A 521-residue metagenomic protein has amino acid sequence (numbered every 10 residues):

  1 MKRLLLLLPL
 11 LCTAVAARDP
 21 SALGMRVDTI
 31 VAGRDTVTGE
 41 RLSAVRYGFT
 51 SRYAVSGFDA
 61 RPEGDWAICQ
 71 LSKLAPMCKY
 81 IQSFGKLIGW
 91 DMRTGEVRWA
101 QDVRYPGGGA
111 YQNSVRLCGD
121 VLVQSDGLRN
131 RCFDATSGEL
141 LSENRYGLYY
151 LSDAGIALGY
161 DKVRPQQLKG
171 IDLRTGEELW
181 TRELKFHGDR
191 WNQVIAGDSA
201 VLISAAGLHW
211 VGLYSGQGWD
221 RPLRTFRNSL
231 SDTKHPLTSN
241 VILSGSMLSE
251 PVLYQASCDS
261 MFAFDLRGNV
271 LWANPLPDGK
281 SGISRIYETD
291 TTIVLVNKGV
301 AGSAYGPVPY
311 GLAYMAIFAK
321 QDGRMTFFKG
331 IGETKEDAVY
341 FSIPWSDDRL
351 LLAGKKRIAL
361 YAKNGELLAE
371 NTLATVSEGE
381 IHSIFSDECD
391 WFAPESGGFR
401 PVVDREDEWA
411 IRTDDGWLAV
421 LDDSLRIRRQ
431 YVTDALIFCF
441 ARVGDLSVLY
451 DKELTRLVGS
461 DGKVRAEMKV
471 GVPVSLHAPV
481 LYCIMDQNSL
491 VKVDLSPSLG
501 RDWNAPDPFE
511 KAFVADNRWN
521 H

Functional and structural regions predicted by a protein language model:
R3-T13: Sec-dependent N-terminal signal peptides
R18-H521: Secretory-pathway ectodomains
